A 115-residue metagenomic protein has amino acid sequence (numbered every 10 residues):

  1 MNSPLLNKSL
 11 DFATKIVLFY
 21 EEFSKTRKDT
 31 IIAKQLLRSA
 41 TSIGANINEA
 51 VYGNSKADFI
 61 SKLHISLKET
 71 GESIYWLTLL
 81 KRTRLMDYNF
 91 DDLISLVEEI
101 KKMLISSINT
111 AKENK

Functional and structural regions predicted by a protein language model:
M1-K115: Short, C-terminally biased terminal segments at protein or domain edges
